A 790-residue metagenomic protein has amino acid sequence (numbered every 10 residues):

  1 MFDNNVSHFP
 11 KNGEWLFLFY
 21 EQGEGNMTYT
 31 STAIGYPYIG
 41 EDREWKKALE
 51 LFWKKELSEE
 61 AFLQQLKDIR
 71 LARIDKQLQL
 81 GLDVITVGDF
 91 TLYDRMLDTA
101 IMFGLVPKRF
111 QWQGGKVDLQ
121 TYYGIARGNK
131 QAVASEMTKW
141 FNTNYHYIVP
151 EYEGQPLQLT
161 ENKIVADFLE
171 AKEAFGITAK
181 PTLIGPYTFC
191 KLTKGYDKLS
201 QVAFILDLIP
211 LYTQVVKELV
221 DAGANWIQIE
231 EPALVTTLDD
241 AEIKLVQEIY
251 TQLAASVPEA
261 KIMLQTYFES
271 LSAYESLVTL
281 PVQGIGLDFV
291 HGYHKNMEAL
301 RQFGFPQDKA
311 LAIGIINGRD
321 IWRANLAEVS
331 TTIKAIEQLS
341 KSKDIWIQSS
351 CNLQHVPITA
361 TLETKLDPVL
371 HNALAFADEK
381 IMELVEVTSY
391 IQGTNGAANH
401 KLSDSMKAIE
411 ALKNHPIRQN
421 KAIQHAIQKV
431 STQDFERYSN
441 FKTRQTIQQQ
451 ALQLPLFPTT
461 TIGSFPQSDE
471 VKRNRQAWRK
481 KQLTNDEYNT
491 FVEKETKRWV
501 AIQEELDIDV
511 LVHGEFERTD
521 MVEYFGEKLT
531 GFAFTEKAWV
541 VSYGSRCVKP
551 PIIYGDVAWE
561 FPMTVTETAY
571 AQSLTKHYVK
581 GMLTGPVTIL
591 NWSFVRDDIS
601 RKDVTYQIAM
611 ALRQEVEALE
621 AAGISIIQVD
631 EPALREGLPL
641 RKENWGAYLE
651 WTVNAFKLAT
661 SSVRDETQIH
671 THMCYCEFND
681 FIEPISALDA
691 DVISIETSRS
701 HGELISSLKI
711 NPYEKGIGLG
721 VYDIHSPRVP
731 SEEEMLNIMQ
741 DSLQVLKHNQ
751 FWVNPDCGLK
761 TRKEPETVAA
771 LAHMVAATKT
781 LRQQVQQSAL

Functional and structural regions predicted by a protein language model:
S7, E14-L790: Domain-level signal for soluble alpha/beta catalytic cores
